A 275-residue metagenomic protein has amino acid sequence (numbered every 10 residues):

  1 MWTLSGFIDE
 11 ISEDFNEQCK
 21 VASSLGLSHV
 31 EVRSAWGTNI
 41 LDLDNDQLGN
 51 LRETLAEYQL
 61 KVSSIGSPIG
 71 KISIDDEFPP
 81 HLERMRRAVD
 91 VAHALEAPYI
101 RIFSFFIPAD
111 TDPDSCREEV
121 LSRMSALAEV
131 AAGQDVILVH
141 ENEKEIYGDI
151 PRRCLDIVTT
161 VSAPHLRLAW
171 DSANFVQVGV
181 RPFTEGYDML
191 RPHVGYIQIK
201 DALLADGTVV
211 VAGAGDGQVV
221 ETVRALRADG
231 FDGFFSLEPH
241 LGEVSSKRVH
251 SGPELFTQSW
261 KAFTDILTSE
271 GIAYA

Functional and structural regions predicted by a protein language model:
M1-I8, S12-S28, A56-Q59, E96 (+2 more regions): Histidine-acidic metal/acid-base catalytic patches
W2-S5, A35-T38, I72-D75, T111-P113 (+3 more regions): A short, structure-level motif marking secondary-structure boundaries and short turns
E10-S12, S34-W36, P68-K71, S104-P108 (+4 more regions): Active-site-proximal loop/turn and secondary-structure-junction residues that shape catalytic pockets, frequently
E13-K20, T54-E57, S73-L168, Q177 (+2 more regions): Active-site acidic/histidine proton-transfer and metal-coordination neighborhood in alpha/beta enzyme cores
E31, S64-G66, R101, V139 (+2 more regions): Conserved beta-strand positions in the central sheet of alpha/beta enzyme cores
E31-L55, F105-T111, G207: Glycine-rich, proline-tolerant flexible connector loops at the mouths of alpha/beta enzymes
I40-N45, I74-P79, T111-C116, G179-P182 (+2 more regions): Short, solvent-exposed loop/turn segments at secondary-structure boundaries
D46-E57, R123-V130, G186, E221-A225: Catalytic-core regions built around general acid/base machinery
